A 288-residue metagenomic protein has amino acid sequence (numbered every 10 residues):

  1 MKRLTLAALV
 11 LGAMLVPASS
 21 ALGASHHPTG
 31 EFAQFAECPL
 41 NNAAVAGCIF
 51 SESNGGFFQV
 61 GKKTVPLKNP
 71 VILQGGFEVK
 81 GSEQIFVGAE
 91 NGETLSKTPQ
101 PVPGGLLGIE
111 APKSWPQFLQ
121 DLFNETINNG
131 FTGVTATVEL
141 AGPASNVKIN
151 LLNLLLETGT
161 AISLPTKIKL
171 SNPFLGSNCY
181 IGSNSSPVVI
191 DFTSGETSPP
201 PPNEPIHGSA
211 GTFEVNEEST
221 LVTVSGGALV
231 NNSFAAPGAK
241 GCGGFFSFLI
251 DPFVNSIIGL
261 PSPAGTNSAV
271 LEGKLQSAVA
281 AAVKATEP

Functional and structural regions predicted by a protein language model:
M1-G23: Secretory targeting and sorting signals
A24-P288: Extracytosolic secretory-pathway proteins
